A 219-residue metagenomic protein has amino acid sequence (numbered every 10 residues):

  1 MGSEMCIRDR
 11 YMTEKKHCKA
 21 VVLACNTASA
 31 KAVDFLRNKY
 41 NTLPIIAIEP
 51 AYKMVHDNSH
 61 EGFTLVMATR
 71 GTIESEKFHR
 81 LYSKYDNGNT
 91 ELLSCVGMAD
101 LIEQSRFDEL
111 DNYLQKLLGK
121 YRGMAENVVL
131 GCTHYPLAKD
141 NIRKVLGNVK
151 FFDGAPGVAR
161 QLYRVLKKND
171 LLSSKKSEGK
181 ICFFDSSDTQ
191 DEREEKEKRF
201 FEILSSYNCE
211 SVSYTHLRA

Functional and structural regions predicted by a protein language model:
S3-E4, R8-L217: Non-catalytic structural scaffold of enzyme domains
